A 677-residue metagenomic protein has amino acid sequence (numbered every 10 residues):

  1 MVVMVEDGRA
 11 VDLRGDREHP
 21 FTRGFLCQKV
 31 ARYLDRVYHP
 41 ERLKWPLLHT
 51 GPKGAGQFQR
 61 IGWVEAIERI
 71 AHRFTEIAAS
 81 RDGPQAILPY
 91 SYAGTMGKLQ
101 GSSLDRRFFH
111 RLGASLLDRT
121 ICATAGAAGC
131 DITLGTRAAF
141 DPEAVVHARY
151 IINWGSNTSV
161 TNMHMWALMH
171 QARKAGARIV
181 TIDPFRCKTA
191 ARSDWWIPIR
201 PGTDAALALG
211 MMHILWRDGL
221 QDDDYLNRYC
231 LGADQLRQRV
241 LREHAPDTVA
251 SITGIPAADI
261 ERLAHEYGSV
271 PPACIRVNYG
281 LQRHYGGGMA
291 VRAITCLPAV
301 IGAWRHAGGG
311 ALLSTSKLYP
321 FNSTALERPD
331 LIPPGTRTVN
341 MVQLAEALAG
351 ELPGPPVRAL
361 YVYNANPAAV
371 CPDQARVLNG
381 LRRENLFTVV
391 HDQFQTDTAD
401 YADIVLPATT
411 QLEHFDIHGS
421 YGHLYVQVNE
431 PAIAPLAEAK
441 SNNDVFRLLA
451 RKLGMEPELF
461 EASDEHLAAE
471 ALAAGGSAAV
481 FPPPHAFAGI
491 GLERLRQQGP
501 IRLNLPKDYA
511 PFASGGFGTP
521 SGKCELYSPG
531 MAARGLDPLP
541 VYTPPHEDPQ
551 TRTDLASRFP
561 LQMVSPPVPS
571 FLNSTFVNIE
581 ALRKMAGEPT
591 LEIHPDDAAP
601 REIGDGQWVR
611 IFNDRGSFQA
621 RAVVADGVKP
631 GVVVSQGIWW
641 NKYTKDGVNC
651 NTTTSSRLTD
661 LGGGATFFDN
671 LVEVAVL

Functional and structural regions predicted by a protein language model:
M1-D218, L236, P256, Y363 (+1 more regions): N-terminal export/assembly segments and adjacent metallocofactor-ligating motifs of anaerobic energy-metabolism
H49-W63, D218-A257, I433-G518, E525 (+4 more regions): N-terminal leader/propeptide and maturation segments of large enzyme subunits in energy/redox metabolism and hydrolases
R81-A86, Q221-L226, C274, R305-L312 (+1 more regions): Flexible, glycine/charged-enriched surface loops at secondary-structure junctions
S102-H170, A175-I182, T189, A205-L209 (+5 more regions): Extended redox/cofactor-interaction regions of prokaryotic respiratory oxidoreductases
C187-R192, V240-A245, S269-V277, S323-A325 (+3 more regions): Short acidic (Asp/Glu) and glycine-rich catalytic loops that position anionic groups and cofactors
A191-I199, T409-L412, L424-L436: Short beta-alpha connecting loops at secondary-structure transitions that line or flank enzyme active sites
M211, L231-L344: Active-site phosphate/pyrophosphate-binding segments
S441-L495, S574, I579-E592, D596-L677: Long, contiguous, secondary-structure-rich segments that constitute the structural scaffold of globular domains
